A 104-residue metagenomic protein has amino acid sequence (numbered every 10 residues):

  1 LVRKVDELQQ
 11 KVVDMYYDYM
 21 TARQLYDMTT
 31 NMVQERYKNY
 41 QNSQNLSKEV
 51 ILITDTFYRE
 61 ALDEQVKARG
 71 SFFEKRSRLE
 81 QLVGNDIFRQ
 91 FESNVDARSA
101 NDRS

Functional and structural regions predicted by a protein language model:
L1-R3: Small/polar (Gly/Ser/Thr/Ala-rich) solvent-exposed segments that form structured loops/beta-strands/short helices used
V5, T21-G70, E80-Q81, I87-F91: Charged, solvent-exposed structural "stalk/scaffold" segments of large extracytoplasmic/peripheral assemblies
N85-S104: Amphipathic alpha-helical coiled-coil scaffold segments and their short linker/junction regions
